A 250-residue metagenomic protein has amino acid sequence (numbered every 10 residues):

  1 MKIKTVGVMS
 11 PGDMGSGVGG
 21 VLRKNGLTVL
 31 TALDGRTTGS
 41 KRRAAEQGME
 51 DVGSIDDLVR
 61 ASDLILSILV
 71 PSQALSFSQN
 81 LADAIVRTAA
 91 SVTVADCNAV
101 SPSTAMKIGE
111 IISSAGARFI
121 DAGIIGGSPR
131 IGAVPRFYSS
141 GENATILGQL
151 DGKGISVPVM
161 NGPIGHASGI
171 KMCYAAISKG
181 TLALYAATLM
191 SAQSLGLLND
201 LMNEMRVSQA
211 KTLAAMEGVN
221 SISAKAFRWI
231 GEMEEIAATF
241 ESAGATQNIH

Functional and structural regions predicted by a protein language model:
M1-R60: NAD(P)+-binding Rossmann beta1-loop-alpha1 motif at the extreme N-terminus of oxidoreductases
K4, V92, P135: Nucleotide donor/acceptor-binding cores
T28, E50, T93, R118 (+1 more regions): Conserved beta-strand segments of alpha/beta enzyme cores
I55-R118: Rossmann-fold NAD(P) dinucleotide-binding segment
V100-K179: Rossmann-fold dinucleotide-binding core
I170-H250: Helical "substrate-binding/catalytic lid" subdomain of Rossmann-like NAD(P)-dependent dehydrogenases/reductases
